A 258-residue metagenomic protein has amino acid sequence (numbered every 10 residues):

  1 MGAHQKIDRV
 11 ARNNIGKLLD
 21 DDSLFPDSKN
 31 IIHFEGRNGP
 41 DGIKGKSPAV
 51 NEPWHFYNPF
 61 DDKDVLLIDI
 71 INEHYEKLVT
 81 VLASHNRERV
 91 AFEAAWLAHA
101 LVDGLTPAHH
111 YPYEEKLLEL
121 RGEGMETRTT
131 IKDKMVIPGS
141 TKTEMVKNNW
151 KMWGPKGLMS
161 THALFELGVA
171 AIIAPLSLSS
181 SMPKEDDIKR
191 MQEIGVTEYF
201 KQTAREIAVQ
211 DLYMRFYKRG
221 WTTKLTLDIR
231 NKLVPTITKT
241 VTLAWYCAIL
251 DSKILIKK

Functional and structural regions predicted by a protein language model:
M1-F92, H110-K258: N-terminal, motif-rich segments that launch catalysis or mediate targeting to/interaction with membranes, typified by
V90-V102: Short alpha-helix carrying the canonical HExxH Zn2+-binding catalytic motif
V102, T106-H110: Active-site-flanking alpha-helical
